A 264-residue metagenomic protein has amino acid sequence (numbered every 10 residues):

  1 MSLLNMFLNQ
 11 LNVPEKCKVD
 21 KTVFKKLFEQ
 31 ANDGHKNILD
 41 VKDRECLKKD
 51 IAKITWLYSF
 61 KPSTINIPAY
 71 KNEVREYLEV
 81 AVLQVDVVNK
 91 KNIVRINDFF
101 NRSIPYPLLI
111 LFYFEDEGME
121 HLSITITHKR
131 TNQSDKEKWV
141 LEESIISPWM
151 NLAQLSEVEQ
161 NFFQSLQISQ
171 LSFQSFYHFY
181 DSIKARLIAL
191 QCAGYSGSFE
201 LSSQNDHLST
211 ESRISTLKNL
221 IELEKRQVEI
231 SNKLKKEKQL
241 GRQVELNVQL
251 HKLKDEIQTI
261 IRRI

Functional and structural regions predicted by a protein language model:
M1-R130: N-terminal, leucine/charged-rich tether regions that mediate assembly and partner docking in large macromolecular
E15, E29, E45, E73-E79 (+12 more regions): Glutamate identity and glutamate-enriched acidic tracts
I38, I51-I54, I65-I67, I93-I96 (+11 more regions): Weak global preference for isoleucine
R44, R75, R95, R102 (+6 more regions): Arginine residue identity/basic-tract feature
V80, V85-N97, N101-S209: Extended, non-transmembrane interaction/recognition domains
C192, S196, E200, Q204-L208 (+1 more regions): Alpha-helical oligomerization segments
